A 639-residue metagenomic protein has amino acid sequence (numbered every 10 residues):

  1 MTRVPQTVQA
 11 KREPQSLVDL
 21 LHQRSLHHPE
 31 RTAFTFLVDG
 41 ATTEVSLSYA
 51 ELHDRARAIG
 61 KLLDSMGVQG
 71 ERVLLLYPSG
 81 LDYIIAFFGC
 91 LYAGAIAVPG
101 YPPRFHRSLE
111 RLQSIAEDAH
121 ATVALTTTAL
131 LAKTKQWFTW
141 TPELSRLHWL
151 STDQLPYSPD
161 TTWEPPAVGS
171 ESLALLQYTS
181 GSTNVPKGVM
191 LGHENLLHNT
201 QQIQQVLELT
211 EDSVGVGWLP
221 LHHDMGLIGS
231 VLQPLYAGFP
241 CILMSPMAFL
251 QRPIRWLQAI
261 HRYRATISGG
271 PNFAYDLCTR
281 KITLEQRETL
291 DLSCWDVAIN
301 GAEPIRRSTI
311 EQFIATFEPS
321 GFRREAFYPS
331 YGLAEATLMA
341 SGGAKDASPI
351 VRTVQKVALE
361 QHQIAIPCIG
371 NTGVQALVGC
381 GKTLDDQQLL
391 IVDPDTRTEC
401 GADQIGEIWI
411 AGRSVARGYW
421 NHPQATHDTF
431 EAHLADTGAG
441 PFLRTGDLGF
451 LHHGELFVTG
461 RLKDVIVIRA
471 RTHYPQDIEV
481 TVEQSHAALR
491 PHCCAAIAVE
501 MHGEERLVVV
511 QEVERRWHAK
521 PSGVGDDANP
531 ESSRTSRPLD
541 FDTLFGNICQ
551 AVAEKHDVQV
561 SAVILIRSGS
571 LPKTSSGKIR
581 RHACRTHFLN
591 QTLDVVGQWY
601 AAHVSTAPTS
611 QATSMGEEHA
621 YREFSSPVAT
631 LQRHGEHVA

Functional and structural regions predicted by a protein language model:
M1-L47, E51-S65, F138, E143 (+2 more regions): N-lobe entry segment of adenylate-forming
P14, H492-C493, V499-E500, E505 (+2 more regions): AMP-binding/adenylate-forming catalytic domain of the ANL superfamily
P29-T32, W149-L150, Y157-Y178, N184-V185 (+3 more regions): Conserved pre-ATP/AMP-binding loop-to-beta segment of ANL
E30, F34-I84, F88, R104-Q113 (+2 more regions): Conserved AMP-binding/adenylate-forming core of the ANL superfamily
L197-V214, L221-T266, K281-Q286: Conserved AMP-binding/adenylation subdomain of ANL enzymes
A265-G269, K281-V374, Q388-L389, D395-T398: Gly/Ser/Thr-rich phosphate-binding loop
L377-L390, P394-D403, E407-I468: Conserved ATP-binding/catalytic segment of the ANL
G446-L448, H453, V465, E483-R515 (+1 more regions): C-terminal boundary motif of the adenylate-forming
